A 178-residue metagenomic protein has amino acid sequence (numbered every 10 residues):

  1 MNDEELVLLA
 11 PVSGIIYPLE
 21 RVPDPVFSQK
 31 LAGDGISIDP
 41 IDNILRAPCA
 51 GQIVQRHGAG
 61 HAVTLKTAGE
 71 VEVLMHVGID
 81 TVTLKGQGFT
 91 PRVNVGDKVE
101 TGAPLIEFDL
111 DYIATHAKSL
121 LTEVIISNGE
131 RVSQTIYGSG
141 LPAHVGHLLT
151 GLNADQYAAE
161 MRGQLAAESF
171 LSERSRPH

Functional and structural regions predicted by a protein language model:
M1-E173, H178: Contiguous, well-folded functional domains in the mature portion of proteins
